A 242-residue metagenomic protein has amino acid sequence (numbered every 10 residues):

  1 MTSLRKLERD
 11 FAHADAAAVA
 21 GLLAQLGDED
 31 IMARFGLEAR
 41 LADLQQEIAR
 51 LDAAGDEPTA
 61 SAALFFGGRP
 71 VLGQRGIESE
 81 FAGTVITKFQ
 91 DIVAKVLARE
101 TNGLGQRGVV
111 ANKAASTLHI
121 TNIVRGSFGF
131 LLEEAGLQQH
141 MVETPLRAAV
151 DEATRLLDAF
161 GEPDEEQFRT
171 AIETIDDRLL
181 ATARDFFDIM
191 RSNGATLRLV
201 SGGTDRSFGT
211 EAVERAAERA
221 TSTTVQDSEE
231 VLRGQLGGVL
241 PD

Functional and structural regions predicted by a protein language model:
M1-G209: Protein-protein interaction interfaces in oligomeric scaffolds, predominantly long amphipathic alpha-helices
S192-G194, V239-D242: A short, compositionally biased
F208-E229: Short boundary/loop segments of OB/S1/cold-shock single-stranded nucleic-acid-binding domains
Q226-P241: Structural detector for short beta-strands of small beta-barrel domains
